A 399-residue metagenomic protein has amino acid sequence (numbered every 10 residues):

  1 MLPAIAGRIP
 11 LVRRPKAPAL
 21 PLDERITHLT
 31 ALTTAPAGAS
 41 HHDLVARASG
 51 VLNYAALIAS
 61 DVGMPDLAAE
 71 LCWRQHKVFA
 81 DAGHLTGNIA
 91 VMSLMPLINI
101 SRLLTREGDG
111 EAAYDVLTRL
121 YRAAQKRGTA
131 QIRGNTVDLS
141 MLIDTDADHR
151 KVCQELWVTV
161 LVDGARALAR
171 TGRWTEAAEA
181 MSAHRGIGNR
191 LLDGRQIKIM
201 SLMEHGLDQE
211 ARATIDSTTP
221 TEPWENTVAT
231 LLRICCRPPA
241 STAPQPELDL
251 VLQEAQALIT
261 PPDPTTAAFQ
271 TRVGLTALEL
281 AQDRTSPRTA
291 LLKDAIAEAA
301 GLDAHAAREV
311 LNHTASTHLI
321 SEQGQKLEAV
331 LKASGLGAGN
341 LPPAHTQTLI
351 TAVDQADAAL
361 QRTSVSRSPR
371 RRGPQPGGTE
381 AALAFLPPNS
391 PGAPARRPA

Functional and structural regions predicted by a protein language model:
M1-G50, Y54, A315-Q323, L327-A399: Extreme N-terminal leader/anchor segments
T34-G38, W73-H84, T118-T129, A178-G186 (+3 more regions): Amphipathic alpha-helical segments of tetratricopeptide repeats
R47-L52, S93-L94, V152-L161, G188-R195 (+2 more regions): Generic helix N-cap/helix-start motif at coil->alpha-helix transitions
A48, A55, S93, I100 (+5 more regions): Structural register within alpha-helical repeat arrays
P65, G110, G172-T175, G206-Q209: TPR-repeat structural position
V78, V116-L161, A178, S182-I187: Short, flexible helix-coil linker/hinge segments at the edges of structured domains or between repeats
I199, E204-G337: Long, charge-rich C-terminal accessory regions
